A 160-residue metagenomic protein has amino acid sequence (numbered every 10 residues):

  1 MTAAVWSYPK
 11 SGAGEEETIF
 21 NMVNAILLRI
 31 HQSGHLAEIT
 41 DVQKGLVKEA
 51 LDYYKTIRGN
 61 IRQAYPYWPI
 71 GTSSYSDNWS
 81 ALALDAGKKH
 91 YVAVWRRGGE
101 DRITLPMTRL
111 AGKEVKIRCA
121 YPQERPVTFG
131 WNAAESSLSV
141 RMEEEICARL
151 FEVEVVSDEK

Functional and structural regions predicted by a protein language model:
M1-V127, S139-M142, A148-E152: Active-site-proximal substrate-binding groove within the catalytic cores of carbohydrate-active enzymes
E124, S136, D158-E159: Non-catalytic accessory/interaction domains
V127-A133: Extracellular/luminal ectodomains and secreted, surface-exposed scaffolds of diverse proteins
E143, V155-K160: Mature N-terminal, pre-catalytic/accessory segment of carbohydrate-active enzymes
